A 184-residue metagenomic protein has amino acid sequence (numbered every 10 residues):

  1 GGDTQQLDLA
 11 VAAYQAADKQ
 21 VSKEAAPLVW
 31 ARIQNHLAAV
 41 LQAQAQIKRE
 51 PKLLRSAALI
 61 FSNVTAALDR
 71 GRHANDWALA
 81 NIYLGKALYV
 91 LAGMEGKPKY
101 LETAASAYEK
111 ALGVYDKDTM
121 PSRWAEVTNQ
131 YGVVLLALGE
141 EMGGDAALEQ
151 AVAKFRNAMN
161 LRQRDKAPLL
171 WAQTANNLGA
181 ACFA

Functional and structural regions predicted by a protein language model:
G1, K23-A26, I47-K48, R70-H73 (+4 more regions): Short coil/turn linkers that connect adjacent helices within long alpha-helical scaffolds, especially alpha-solenoid
G1-D8, Q42-S56, Y89-T103, L136-Q150 (+1 more regions): Short coil/turn connectors between adjacent alpha-helices in alpha-solenoid helical repeat scaffolds
G1-T4, A13, K19, L178-A184: Low-complexity/repetitive intrinsically disordered segments
L7-A10, Q34, L54-A57, N81 (+4 more regions): Short amphipathic alpha-helical heptad-repeat segments
Q15-Q20, L59-D69, E109-V114, R156-L161: Amphipathic alpha-helical segments of tetratricopeptide repeats
L28-A43, N75-V90, S122-A137, L169-A184: Conserved alpha-helical positions within TPR/SEL1-like repeat arrays
